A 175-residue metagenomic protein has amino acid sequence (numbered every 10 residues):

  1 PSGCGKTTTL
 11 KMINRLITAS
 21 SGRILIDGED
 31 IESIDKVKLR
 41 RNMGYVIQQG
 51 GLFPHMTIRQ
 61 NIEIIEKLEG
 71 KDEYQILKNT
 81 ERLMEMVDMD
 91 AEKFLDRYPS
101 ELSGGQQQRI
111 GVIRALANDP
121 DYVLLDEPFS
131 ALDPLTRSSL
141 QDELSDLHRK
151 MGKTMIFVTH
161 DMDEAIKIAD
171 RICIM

Functional and structural regions predicted by a protein language model:
N14: Helix-to-loop junction immediately C-terminal to a conserved catalytic motif
I31-G44, L68, E73: ABC ATPase NBD coupling module
R59-K67, L77, E81, D170: Short helical segment in ABC ATPase nucleotide-binding domains corresponding to the A-loop/adjacent helical element
Y74-K93, D146: Conserved ABC ATPase "signature" region
R97, N118: Conserved signature/switch motifs of ABC ATPase nucleotide-binding domains
V123-D126: Catalytic Walker B motif of ABC-type/P-loop ATPase nucleotide-binding domains
G152-V158: Conserved H-loop
